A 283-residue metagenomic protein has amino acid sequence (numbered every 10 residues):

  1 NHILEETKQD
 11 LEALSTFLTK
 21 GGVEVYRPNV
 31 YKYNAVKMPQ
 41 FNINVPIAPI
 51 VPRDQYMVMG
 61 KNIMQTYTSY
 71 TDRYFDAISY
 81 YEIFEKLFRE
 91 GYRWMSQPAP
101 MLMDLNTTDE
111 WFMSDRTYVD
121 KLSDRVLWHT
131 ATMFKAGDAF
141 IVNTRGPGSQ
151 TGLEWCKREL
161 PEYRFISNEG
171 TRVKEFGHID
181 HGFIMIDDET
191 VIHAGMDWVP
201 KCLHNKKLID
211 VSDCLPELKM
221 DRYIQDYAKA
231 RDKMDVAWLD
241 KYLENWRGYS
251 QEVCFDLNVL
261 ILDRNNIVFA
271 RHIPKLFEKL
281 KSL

Functional and structural regions predicted by a protein language model:
N1-L283: The feature marks the mature, well-folded catalytic cores of soluble enzymes
